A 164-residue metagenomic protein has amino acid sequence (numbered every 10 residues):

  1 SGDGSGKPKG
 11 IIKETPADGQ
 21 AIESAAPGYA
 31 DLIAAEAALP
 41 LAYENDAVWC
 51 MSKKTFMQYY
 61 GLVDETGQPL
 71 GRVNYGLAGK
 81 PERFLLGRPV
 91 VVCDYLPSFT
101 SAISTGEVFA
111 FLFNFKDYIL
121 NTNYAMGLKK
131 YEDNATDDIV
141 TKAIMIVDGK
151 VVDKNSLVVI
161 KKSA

Functional and structural regions predicted by a protein language model:
S1-A37, V159-A164: Alpha-helical scaffold segments that mediate packing/assembly in large oligomeric complexes
S1-P16, L39-C50, K54-F56, P89-V91 (+1 more regions): Long, contiguous amphipathic alpha-helices that act as assembly "spine/axial" helices in icosahedral shell and virion
G10, S24, A47-C50, Y59 (+1 more regions): Extracytoplasmic/periplasmic cell wall- or extracellular glycan-interacting regions that localize and scaffold envelope
S24-P27, D31, Y43, M51 (+1 more regions): Alpha-helix N-cap/loop-to-helix boundary motif
A26-P27, E65-A164: Sequence/fold signature of self-assembling virion shell proteins
A37-A42, G79-R83: Short, conserved, surface-exposed binding loops centered on an aromatic residue
F56-T66: Short active-site loop/helix that positions an aromatic residue
